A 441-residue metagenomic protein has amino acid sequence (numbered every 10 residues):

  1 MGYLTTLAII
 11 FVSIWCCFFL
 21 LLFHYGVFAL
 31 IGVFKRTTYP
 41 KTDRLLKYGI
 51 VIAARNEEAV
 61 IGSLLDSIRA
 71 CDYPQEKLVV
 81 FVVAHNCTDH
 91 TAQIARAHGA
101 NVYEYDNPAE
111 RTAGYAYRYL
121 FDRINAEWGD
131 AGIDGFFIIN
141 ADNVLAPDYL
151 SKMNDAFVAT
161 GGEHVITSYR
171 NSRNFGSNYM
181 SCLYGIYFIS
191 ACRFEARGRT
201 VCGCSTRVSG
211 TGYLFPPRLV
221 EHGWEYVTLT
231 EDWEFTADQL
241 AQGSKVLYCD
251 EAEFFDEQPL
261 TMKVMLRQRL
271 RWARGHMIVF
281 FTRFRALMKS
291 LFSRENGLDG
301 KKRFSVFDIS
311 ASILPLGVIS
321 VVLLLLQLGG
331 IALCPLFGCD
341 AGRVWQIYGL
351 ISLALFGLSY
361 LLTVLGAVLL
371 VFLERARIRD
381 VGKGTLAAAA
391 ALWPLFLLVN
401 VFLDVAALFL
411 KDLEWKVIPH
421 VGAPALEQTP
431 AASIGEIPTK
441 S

Functional and structural regions predicted by a protein language model:
M1-S67: N-proximal low-complexity "stem/linker" segments adjacent to membrane-targeting elements
V27-R36, T42-L45, R285-V306, L333-S441: Juxtamembrane C-terminal module of membrane proteins
L46-G49, V79, E234: Cell-envelope/extracellular polymer assembly enzymes that use nucleotide-activated donors
G62, D89-R96, E104, D148: Acidic helix N-cap motif at the loop->helix transition within catalytic regions of sugar-transfer enzymes
D66-K77: Short, acidic, metal-binding catalytic loop of nucleotide-sugar glycosyltransferases
A84-A92, N107-A109, V144: A conserved acidic beta->alpha catalytic loop
H90, I139-A156: Acidic donor-binding/catalytic loop of UDP-sugar-dependent glycosyltransferases, especially processive GT2
D106-G129, D148-T228, L266, L270-F281: Long helical/loop segments within the catalytic core of UDP-sugar-dependent glycosyltransferases, especially the large
